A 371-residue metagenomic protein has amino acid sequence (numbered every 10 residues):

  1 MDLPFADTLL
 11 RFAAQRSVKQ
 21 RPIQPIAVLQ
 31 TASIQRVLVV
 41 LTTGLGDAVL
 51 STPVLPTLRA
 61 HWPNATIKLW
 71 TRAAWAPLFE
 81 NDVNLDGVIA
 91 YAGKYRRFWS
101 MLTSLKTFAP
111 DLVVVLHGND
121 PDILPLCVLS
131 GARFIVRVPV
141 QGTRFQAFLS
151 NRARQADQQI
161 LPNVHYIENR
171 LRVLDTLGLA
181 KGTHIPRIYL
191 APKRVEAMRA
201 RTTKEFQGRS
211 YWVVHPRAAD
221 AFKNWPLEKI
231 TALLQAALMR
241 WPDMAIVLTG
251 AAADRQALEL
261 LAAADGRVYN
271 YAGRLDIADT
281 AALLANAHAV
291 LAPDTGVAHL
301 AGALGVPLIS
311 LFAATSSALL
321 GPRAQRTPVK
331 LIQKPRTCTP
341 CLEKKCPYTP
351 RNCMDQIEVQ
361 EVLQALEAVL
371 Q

Functional and structural regions predicted by a protein language model:
M1-Q371: Catalytic machinery of carbohydrate-active enzymes, primarily nucleotide-sugar-dependent glycosyltransferases
